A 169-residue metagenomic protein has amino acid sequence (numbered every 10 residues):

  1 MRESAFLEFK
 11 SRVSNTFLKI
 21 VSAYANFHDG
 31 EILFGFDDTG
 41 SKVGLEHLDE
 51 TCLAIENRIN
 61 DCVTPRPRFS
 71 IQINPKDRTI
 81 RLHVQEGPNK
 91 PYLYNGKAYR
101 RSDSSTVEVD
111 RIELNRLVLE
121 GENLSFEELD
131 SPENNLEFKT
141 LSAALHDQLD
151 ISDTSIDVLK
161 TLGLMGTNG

Functional and structural regions predicted by a protein language model:
M1-K90, N95-A98, L136, D157-V158 (+2 more regions): Polybasic/polar functional segments that serve as interface/processing modules
D103-G169: Active-site helix-to-loop segments that bind/position phosphate- or nucleotide-bearing substrates and donors across
